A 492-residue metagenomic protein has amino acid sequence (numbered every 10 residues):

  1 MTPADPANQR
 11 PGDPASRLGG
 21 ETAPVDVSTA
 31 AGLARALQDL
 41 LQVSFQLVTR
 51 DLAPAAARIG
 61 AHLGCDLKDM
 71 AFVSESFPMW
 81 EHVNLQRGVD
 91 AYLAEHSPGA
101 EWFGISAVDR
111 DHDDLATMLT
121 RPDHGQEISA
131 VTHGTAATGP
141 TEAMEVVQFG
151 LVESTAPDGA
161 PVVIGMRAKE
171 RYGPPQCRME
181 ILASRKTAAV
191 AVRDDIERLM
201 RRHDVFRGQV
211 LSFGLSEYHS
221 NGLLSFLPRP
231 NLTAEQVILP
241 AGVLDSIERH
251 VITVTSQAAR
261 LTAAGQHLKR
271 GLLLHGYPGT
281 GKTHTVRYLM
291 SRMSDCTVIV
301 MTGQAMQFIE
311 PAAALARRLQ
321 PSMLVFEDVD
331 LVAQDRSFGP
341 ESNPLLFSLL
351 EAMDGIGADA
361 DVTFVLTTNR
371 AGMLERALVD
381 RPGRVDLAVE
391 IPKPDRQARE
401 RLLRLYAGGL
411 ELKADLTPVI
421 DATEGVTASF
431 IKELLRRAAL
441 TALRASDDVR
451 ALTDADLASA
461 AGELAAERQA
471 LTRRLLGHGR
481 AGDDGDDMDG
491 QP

Functional and structural regions predicted by a protein language model:
T2-S256, K269, M488-P492: AAA+ P-loop ATPase mechanoenzymes
S97, E101, D204-G208, A259 (+5 more regions): Residue-level signal for secondary-structure boundary elements
A188, Q307, A438: Glycine-/small-residue-rich active-site loops that bind phosphorylated ligands and cofactors
A188-I196, T285, A312, L402 (+1 more regions): Hydrophobic side chains in well-ordered alpha-helices
A234-V419: Walker A/P-loop NTP-binding motif of AAA+ ATPase domains
R381, K393-P492: C-terminal alpha-helical "lid" subdomain
